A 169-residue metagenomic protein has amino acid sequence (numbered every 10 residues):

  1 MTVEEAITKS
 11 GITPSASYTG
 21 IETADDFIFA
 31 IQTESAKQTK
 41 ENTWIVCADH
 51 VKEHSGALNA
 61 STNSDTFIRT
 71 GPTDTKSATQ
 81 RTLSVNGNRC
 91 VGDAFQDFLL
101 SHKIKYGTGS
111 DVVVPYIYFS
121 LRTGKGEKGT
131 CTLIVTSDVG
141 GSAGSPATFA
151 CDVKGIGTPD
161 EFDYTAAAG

Functional and structural regions predicted by a protein language model:
T2-C90, T130-A147: Solvent-exposed edge beta-strands and adjacent loop segments that serve as assembly or binding interfaces
E4, I68-T130, D160-G169: Extracellular/virion structural assembly segments
K128-G169: Mixed-charge, glycine-accented linear interaction segment located at domain edges/termini
